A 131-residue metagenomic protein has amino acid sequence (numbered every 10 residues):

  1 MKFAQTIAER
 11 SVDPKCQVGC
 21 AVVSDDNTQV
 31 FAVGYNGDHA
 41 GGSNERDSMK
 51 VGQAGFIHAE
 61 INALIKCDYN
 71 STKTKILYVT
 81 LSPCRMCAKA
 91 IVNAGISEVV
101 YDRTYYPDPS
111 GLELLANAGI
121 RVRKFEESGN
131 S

Functional and structural regions predicted by a protein language model:
M1-S131: Zinc-dependent deaminase catalytic domain
